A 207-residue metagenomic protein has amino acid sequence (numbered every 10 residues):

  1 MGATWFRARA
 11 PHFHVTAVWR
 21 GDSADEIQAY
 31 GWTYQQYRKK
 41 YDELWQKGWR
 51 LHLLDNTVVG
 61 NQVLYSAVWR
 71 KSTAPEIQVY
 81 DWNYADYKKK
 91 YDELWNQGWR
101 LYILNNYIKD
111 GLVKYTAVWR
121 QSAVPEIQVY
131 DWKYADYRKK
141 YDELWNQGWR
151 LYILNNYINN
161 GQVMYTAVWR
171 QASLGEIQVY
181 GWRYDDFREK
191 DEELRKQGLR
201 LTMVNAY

Functional and structural regions predicted by a protein language model:
M1-Y207: Terminus-proximal functional modules
